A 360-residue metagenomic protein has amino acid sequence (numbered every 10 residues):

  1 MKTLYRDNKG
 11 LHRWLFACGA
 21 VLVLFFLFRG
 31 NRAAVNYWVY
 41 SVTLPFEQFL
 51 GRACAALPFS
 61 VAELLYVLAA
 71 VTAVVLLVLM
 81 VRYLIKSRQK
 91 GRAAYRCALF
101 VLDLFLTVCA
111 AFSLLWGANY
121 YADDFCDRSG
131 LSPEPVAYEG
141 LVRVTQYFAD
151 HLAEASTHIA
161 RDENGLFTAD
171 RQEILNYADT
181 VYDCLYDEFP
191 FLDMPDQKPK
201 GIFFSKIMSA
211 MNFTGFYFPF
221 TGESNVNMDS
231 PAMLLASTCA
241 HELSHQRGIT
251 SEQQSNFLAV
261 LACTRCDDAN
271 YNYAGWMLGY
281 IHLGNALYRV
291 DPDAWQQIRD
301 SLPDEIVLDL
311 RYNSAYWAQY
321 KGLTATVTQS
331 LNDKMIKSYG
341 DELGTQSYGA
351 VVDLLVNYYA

Functional and structural regions predicted by a protein language model:
Y5-G19, R96-V101: Alpha-helical transmembrane segments and their helix-start/interface "positive-inside/aromatic belt" motifs in integral
G19-R82: Membrane-embedded alpha-helical segments of integral membrane proteins
P58, L235-N256, V260-L261: Active-site recognition of the HExxH zinc-binding catalytic motif
V74-V78, R92-C126: Transmembrane alpha-helices and immediately adjacent membrane-cytoplasm interface residues in multi-pass integral
G117-D187: Membrane-interface segments at or immediately adjacent to transmembrane helices that form the boundary between
E139-R143, F148, T250-A294: Post-HExxH zinc-binding segment in Zn-dependent metallohydrolases
A160-M228, A232: Auxiliary, metal-adjacent structural segments of Zn-dependent hydrolase domains
E305-A360: Pan-zinc metallopeptidase signature
